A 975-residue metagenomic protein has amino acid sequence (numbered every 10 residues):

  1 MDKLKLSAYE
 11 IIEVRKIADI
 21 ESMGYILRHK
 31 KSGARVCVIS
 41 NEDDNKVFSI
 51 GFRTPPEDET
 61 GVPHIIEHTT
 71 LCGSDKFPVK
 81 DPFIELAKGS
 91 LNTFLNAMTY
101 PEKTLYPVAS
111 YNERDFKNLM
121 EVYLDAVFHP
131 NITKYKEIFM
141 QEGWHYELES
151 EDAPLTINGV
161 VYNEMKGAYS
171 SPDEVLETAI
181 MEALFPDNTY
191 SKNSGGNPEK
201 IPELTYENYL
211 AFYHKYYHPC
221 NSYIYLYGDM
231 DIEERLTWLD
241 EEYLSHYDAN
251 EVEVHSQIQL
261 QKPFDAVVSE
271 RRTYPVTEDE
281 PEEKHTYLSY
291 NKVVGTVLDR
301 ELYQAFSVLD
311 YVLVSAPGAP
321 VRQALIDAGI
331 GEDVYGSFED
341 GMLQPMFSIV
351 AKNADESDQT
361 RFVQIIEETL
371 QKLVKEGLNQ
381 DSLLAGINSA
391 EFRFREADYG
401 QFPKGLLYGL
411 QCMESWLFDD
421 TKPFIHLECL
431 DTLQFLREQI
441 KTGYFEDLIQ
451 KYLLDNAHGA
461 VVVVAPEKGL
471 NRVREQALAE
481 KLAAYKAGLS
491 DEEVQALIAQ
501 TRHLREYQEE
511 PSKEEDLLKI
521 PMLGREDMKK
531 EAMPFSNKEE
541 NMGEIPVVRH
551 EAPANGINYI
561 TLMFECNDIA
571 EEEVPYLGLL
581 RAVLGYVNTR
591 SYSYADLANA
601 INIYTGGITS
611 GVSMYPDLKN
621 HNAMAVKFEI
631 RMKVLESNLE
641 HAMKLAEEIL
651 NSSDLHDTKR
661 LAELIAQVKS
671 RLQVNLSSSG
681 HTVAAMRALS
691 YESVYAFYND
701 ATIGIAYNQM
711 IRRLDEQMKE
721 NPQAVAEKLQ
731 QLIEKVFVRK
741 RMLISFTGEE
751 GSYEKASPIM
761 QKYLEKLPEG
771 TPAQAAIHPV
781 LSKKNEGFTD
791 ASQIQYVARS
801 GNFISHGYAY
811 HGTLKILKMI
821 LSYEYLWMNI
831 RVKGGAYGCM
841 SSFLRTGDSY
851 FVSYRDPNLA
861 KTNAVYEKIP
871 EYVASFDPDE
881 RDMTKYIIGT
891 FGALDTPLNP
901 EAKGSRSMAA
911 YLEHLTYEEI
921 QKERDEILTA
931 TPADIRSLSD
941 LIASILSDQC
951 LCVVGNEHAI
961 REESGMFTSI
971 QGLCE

Functional and structural regions predicted by a protein language model:
M1-V47, D265: Non-catalytic terminal extensions that flank enzyme cores
S40-E42, S49-G51, Y162, K166 (+12 more regions): His/Glu-based metal-binding/catalytic segments typifying zinc-dependent metallopeptidases
N45-P55, D81-H129, K136-E147, E174-E199 (+10 more regions): M16 family metallopeptidases and their MPP-like homologs
V62, I66-T70, L580: Active-site His/Glu-centered metal-binding helix of metallohydrolases
L148-N221, Y225-Y243, Y247-T277, E282-K284 (+1 more regions): Hydrophobic, small-residue-rich alpha-helical packing segments that form membrane-like cores
L210-E242, V725-M760, S947: Non-catalytic, conformational "gating/processing" segments within enzyme and secreted inhibitor domains
A211-Y213, Y223, I232-E253, E376 (+2 more regions): Extended, regular secondary-structure scaffolds
E446-L448, N456, L714-A726, Q730-V736 (+1 more regions): Aromatic-residue-lined binding/catalytic grooves and analogous aromatic/hydrophobic interfacial grooves in multimeric
